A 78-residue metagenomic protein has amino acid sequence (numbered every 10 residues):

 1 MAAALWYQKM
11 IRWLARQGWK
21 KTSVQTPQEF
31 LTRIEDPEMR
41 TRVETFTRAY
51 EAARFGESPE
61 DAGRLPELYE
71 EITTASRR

Functional and structural regions predicted by a protein language model:
M1-R78: Membrane-proximal, non-transmembrane interaction modules that couple membrane proteins to downstream assemblies
